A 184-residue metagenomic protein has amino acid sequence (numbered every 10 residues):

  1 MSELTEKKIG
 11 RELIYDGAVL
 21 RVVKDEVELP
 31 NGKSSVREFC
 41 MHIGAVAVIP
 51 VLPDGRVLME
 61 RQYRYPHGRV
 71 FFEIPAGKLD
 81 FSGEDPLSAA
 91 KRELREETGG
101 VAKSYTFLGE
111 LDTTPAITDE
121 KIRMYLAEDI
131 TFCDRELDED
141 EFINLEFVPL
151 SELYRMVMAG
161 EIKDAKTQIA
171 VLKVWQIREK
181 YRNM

Functional and structural regions predicted by a protein language model:
S2-E12: A short, amphipathic edge element
E3-T5, A47-R92: Conserved Nudix-box catalytic region and its N-terminal flanking loop in Nudix hydrolases and closely related
G10-A47, P53: Acidic, metal-coordinating catalytic segment for phosphate/diphosphate chemistry, firing primarily on the Nudix
R21-D25, V70, K121-R123: Short beta-strand micro-motifs in enzyme catalytic cores
V22-K24, V36, E60, I74 (+1 more regions): Hydrophobic residues on conserved beta-strands that form the core of alpha/beta folds
N31, L52-R56, Y63, E128-F132 (+2 more regions): Short loop segments at secondary-structure junctions
S35, G44-A47, K78-A165: Unchanged
V171: C-terminal boundary of histidine-terminating zinc-finger modules
